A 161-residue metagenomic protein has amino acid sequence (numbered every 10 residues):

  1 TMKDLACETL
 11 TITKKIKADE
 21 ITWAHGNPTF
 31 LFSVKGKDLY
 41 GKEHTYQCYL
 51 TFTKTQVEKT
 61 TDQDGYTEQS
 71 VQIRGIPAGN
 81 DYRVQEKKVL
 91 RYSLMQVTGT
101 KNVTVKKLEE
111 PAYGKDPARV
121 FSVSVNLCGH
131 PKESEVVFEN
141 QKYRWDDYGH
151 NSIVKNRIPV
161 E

Functional and structural regions predicted by a protein language model:
T1-E161: Solvent-exposed loop/turn and edge beta-strand elements of beta-rich ligand-binding domains
